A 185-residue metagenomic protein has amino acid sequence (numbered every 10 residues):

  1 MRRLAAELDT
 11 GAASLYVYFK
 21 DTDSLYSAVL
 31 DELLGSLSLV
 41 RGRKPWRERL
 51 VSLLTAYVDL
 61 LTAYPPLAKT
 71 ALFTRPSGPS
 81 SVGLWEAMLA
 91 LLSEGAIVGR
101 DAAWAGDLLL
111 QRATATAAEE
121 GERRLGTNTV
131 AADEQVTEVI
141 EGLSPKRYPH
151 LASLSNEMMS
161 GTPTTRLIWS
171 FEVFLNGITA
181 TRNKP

Functional and structural regions predicted by a protein language model:
M1-S24: Helix-turn-helix
K20-S24, T62, P76, I97-R100: Residues in soluble alpha-helical coiled-coils and helical-bundle/repeat scaffolds
Y26-A28: Short, Lys/Arg-enriched C-terminal cap helix and immediately downstream tail that follows
E32-S36: Short, basic, alpha-helical segments at the C-terminal edge of helix-turn-helix-like DNA-binding modules
L37, P65, K69, A117-R124 (+1 more regions): Short amphipathic alpha-helical interaction/hinge segments
S38-G83, A102, G106-L109: Hydrophobic alpha-helical connector segments
E86-L125, V130-E138: A contiguous pocket-lining binding segment that forms or flanks enzyme active sites
E94, E122-P185: C-terminal peripheral helix-coil segments that are non-catalytic and often amphipathic
